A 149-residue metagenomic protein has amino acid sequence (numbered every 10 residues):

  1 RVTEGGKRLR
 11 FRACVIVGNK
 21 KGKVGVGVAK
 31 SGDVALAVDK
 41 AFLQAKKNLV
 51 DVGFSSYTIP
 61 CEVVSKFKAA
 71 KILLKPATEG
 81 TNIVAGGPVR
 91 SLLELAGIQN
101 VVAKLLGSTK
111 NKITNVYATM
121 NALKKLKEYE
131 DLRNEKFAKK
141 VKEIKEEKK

Functional and structural regions predicted by a protein language model:
R1-K149: Ribosome-associated RNA-binding proteins
